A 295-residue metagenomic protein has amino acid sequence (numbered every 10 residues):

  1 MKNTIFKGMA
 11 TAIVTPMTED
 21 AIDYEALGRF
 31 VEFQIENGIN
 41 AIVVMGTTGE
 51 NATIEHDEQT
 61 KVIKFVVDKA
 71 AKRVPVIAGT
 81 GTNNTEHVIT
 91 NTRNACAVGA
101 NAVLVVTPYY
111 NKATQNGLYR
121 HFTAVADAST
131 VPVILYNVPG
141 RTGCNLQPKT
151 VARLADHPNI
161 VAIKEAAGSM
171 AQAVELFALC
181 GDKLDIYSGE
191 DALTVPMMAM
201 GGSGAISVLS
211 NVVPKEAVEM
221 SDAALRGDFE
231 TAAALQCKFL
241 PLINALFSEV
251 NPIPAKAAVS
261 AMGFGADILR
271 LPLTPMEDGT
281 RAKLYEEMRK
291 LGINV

Functional and structural regions predicted by a protein language model:
K2-T11, T15-G143: Active-site beta->alpha loop and helix N-cap motifs at the rims of alpha/beta catalytic domains
I5, N37, E175-A178, L184 (+1 more regions): Catalytic cores of TIM-barrel enzymes
F6, L27, Q59, I63 (+7 more regions): A general structural signal for well-ordered alpha-helical segments in protein cores
G8-T15, F33, N37-I39, T48 (+2 more regions): C-terminal alpha-helical cap/extension of soluble enzyme domains
E19, Y24, H56, P148 (+2 more regions): Alpha-helix N-capping/helix-start residues
D127-A128, R141-F247: Catalytic alpha/beta core domains of metabolic enzymes, predominantly
N137, N159-I160, R270-L271: Glycine-rich phosphate-binding "P-loop"
